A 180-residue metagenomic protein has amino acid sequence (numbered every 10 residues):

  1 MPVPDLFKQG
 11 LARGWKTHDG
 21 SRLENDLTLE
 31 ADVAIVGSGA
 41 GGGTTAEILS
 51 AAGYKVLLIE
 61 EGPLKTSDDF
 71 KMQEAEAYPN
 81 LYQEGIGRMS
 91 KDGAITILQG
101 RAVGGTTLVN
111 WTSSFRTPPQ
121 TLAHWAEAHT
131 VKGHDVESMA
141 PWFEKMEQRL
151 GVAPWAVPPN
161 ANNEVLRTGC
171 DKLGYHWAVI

Functional and structural regions predicted by a protein language model:
M1-G14, A128, K132-I180: Conserved redox-cofactor binding core of oxidoreductases
V3-W125, T130-E137: N-terminal glycine-rich phosphate/pyrophosphate-binding loop and immediately adjacent elements
